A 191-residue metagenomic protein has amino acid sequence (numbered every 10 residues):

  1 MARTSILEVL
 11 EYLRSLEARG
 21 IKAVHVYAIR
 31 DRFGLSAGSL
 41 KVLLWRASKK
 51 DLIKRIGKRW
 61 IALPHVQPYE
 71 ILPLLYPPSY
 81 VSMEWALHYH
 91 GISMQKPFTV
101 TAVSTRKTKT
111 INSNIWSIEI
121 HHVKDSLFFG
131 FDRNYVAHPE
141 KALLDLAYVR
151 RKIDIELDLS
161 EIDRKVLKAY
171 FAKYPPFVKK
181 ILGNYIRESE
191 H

Functional and structural regions predicted by a protein language model:
M1-P78: Short beta-edge/loop segments at beta->alpha junctions of small alpha/beta modules that act as binding/recognition
A62-H191: Nucleic-acid-binding surface
